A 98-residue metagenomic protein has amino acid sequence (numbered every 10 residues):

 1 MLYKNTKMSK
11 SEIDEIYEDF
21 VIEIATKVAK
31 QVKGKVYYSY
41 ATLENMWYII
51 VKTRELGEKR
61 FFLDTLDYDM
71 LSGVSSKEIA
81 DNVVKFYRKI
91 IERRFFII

Functional and structural regions predicted by a protein language model:
M1, E18, K59-R60, V84 (+1 more regions): Short non-domain terminal segments
M1-S39, S75-K77, D81: Negatively charged, low-complexity tracts enriched in Asp/Glu with abundant Ser/Thr
K4, I50-K52, F86: Charge-dense, intrinsically disordered terminal/linker segments
M8-K10, N45, L56, A80-K85 (+1 more regions): Intrinsically disordered, low-complexity repeat segments enriched in small/polar residues
A25-N45, K89-I98: Short glycine-rich, low-complexity/disordered patches
S39-E78: Acidic, low-complexity, intrinsically disordered interaction modules
Y68-I98: Ampiphathic alpha-helical segments that act as solvent-exposed interaction surfaces
